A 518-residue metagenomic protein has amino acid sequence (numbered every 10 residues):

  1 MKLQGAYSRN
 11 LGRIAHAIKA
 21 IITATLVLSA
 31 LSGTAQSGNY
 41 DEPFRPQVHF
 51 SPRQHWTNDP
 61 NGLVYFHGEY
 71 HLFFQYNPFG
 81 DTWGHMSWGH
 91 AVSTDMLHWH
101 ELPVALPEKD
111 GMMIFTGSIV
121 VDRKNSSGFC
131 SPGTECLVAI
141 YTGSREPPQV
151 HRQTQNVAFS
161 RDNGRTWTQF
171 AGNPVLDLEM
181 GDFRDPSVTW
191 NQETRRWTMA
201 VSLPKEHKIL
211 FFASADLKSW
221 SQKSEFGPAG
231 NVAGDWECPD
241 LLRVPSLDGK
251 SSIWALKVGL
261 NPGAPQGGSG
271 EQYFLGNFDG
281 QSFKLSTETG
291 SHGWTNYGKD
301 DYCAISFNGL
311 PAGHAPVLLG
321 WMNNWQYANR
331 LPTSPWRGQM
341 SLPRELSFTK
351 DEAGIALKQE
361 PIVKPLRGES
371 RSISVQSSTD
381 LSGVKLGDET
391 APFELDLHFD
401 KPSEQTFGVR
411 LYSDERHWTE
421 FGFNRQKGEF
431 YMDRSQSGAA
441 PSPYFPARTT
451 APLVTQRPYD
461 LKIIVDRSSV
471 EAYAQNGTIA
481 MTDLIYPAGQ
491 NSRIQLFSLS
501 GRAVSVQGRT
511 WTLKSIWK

Functional and structural regions predicted by a protein language model:
M1-H16: N-terminal secretory signal peptides that target proteins for export/translocation
I18-A30: Bacterial N-terminal signal peptides
S29-G38: Bacterial Sec-dependent signal peptides at the C-terminal "C-region" and cleavage site
S37-N61, G80-W83, L97-S131, G164-W190 (+5 more regions): Surface loop/turn signatures of beta-propeller and other carbohydrate-active proteins
D59-F79, E101-A105, V120-V121, G128-V150 (+8 more regions): Hydrophobic core segments of beta-strands in well-ordered, beta-rich domains
M86-W88, E135, Q153-Q155, H207-I209 (+5 more regions): Repetitive beta-architecture junctions, highlighting loop-to-beta-strand starts across blade-like repeats
S93, S160-R161, F211-L217, N277: Conserved Ser/Thr-centered positions that define the repeating blades of beta-propeller domains
D248, N277-K518: Beta-rich accessory regions
